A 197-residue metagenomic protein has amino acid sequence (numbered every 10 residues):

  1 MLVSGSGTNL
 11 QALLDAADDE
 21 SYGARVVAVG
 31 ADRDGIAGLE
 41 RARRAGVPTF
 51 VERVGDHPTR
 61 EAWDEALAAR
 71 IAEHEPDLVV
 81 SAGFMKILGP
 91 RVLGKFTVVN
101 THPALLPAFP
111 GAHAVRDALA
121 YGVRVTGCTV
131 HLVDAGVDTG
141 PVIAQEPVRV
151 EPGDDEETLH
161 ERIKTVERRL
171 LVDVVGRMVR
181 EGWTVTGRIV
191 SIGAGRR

Functional and structural regions predicted by a protein language model:
M1-A37, R41: N-terminal Rossmann-like dinucleotide-binding module
A16, L78, A82-G193: Donor/substrate-binding cores of folate-linked one-carbon enzymes
R25-A28, P48, T97, T129: Proline-centered loop/turn at the N-terminus of a beta-strand
A42-R43, I71, A118, V123: A generic structural signal for well-ordered alpha-helical segments
A42-V51: Short, conserved SAM-binding/catalytic segment of Class I S-adenosyl-L-methionine-dependent methyltransferases
F50-G55, P103: Short beta->alpha connector loops at strand-helix junctions that form conserved, small/polar/Pro-enriched
G55-L67: Glycine-rich, highly charged phosphate/nucleotide-binding loops
R70-P76: Glycine-rich phosphate-binding loop signature in dinucleotide/nucleotide-binding domains
